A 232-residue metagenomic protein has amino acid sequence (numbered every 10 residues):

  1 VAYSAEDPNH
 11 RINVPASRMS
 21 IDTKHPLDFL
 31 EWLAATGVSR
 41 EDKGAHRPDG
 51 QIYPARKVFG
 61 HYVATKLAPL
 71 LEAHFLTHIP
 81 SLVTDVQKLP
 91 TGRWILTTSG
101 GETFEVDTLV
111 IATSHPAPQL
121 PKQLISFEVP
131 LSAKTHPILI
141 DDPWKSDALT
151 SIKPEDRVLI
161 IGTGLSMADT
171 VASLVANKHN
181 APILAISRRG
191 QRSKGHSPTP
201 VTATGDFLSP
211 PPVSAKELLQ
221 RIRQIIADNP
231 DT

Functional and structural regions predicted by a protein language model:
V1, V110-T232: Rossmann-like dinucleotide-binding core of oxidoreductases
V1-H61, I186-T232: Glycine-rich active-site loop/strand segments that organize a redox cofactor
S17, G100-E102, S146: Short acidic/polar mixed-charge low-complexity motifs
G60-H78: Helical element adjacent to the flavin cofactor pocket in flavoenzyme catalytic cores
H74-L76, W94, D156, A181: A structural micro-motif
I79-G92: A conserved short coil-to-beta-strand element within the FAD-binding core of flavoproteins
S99-T108, K153-P154: Core beta-strand elements of the Rossmann-like FAD/NAD(P) dinucleotide-binding domain in flavoenzyme oxidoreductases
